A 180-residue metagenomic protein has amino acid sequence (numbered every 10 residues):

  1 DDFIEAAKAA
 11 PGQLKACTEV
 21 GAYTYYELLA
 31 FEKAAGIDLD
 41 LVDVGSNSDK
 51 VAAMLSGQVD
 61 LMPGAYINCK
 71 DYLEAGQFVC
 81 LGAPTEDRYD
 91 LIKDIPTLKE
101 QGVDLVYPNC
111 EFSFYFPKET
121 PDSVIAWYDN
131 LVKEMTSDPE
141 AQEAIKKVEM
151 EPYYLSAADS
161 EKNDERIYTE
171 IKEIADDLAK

Functional and structural regions predicted by a protein language model:
D1-D49, L98, E111-A144: Hinge/capping helix and adjacent helix->loop/strand transition within the periplasmic-binding protein
A7-K8, V59, N130-K133, S137 (+3 more regions): Solvent-exposed alpha-helix faces
A10-L14, I37, L55-G64, Q77-V79 (+1 more regions): Alpha-to-beta junction loops
V20, V42-A52, S56, A65-N68 (+1 more regions): Short helix-initiation/N-cap motifs at beta->coil->alpha
C69-S137, T169: C-terminal lobe and pocket-closing loops of periplasmic/extracytoplasmic Venus-flytrap solute-binding proteins
K133, S137, A141-N163: Mature extracytoplasmic/periplasmic domains
S156-K180: Extracellular/periplasmic bilobal clamshell ligand-binding domains
